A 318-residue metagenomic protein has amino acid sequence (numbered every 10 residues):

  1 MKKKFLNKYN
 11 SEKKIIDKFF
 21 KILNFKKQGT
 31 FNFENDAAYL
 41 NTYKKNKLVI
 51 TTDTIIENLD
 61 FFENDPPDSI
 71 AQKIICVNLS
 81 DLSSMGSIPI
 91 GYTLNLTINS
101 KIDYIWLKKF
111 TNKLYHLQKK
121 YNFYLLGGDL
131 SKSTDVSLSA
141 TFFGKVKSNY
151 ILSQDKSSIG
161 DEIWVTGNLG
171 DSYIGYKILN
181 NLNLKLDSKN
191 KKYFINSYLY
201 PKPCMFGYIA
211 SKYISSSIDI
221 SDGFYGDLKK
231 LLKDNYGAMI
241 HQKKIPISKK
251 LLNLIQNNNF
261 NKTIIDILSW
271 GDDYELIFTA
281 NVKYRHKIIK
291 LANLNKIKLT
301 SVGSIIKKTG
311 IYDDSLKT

Functional and structural regions predicted by a protein language model:
M1-T318: Helix-biased detector of long, well-ordered alpha-helical tracts
